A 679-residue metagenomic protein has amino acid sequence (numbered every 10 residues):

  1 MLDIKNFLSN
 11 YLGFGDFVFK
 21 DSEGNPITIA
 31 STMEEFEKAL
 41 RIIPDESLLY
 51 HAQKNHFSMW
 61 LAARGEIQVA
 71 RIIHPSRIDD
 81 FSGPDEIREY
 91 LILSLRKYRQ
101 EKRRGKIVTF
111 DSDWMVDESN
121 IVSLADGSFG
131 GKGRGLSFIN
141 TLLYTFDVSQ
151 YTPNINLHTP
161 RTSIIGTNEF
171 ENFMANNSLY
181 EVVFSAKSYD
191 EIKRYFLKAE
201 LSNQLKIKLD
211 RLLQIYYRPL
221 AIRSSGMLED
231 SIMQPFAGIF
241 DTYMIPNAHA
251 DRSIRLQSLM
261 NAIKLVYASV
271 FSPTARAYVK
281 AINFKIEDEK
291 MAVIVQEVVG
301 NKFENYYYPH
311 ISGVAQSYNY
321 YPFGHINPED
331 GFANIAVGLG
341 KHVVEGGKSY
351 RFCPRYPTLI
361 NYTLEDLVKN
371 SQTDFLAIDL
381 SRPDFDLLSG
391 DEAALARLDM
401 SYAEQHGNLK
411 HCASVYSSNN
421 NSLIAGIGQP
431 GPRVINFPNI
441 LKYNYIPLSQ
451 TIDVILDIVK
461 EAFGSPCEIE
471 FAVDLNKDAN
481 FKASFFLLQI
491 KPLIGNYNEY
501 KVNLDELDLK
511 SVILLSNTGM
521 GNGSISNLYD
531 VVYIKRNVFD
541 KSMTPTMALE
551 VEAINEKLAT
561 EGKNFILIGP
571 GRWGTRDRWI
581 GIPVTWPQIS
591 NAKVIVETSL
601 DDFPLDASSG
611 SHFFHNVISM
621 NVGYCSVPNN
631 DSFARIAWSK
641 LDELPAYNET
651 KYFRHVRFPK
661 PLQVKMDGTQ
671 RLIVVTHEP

Functional and structural regions predicted by a protein language model:
M1-S123, T141: Long, compositionally biased intrinsically disordered regulatory segments in eukaryotic proteins
N6-Y11, M174-E181, P235-I239, P309-G313 (+2 more regions): Short, surface-exposed amphipathic charged segments that create phosphate/polyanion-binding patches used for binding
S9-D16, I78, R96, T141-Y144 (+5 more regions): Non-catalytic alpha-helical coupling and interface elements of nucleotide-dependent molecular machines and regulators
A70-S76, F138, E169-F170, M244-P246: Short hydrophobic alpha-helical segments that form membrane-spanning helices or hydrophobic packing faces of helical
D111-Y151, E200-F603, N616-M620, P645 (+1 more regions): Conserved mixed alpha/beta core segments that line enzyme active sites in large multi-domain catalysts
T159-I192: Extended, well-ordered alpha-helical scaffold/bundle regions in very large, multi-domain proteins
D190-Q204: Metal-assisted phosphate- and nucleotidyl-transfer catalytic regions
L600-E643: Polybasic, proline/glycine-rich intrinsically disordered low-complexity segments
